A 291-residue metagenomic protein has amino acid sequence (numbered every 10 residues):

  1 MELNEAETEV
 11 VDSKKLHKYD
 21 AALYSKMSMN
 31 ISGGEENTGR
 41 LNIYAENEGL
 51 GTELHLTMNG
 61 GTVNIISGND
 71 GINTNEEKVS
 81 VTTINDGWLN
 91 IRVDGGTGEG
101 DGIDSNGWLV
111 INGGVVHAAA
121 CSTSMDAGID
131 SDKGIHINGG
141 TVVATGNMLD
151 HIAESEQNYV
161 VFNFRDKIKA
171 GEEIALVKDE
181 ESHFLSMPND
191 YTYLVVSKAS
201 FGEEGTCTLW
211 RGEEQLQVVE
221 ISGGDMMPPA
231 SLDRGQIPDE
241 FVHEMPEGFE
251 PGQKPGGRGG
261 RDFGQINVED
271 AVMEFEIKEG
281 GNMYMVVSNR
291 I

Functional and structural regions predicted by a protein language model:
M1-I291: A composition-driven surface/loop motif
